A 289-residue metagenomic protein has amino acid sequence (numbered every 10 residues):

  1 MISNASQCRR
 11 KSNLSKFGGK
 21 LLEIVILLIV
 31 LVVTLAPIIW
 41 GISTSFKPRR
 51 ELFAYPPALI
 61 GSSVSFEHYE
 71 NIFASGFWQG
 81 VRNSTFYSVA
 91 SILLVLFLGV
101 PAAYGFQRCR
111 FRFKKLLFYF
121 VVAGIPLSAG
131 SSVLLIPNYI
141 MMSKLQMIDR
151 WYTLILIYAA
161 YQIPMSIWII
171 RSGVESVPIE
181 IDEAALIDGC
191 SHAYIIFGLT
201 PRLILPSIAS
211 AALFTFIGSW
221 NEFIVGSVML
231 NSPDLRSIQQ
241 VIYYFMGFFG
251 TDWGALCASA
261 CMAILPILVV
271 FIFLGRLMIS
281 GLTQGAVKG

Functional and structural regions predicted by a protein language model:
I2-G289: A hydrophobic, multi-pass inner-membrane permease signature
